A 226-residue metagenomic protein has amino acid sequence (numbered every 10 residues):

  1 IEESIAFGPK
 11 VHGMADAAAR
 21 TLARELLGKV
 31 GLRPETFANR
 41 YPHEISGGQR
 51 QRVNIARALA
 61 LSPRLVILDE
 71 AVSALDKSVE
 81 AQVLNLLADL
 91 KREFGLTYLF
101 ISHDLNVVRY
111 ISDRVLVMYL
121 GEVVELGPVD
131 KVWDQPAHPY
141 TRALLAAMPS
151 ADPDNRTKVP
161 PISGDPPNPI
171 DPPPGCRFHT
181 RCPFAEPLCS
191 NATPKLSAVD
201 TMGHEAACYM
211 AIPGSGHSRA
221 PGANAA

Functional and structural regions predicted by a protein language model:
E2-K10, R20, R24, G28 (+1 more regions): Short helical segment in ABC ATPase nucleotide-binding domains corresponding to the A-loop/adjacent helical element
A17-T36, R142-A146: Conserved ABC ATPase "signature" region
Y41-I45, Q49: Conserved ABC ATPase signature
S62: Conserved catalytic motifs of ABC-family nucleotide-binding domains
L65-I67: Walker B motif beta-strand of ABC-family P-loop ATPases
A71, L75, V79-T157: P-loop NTP-binding/switch modules centered on Walker-like glycine-rich loops
P128-A226: Short catalytic/signature loops enriched in Gly
